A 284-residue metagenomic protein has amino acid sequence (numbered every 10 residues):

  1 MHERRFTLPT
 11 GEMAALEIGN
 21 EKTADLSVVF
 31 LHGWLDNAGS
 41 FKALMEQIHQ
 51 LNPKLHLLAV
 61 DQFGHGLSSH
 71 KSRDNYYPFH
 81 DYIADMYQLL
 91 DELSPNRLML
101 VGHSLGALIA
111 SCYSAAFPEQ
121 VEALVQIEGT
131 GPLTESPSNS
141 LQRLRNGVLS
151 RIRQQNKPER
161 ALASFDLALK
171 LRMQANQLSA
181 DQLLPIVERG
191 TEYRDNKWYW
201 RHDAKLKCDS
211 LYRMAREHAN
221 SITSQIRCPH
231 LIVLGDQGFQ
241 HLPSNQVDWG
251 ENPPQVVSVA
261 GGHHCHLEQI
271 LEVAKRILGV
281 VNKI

Functional and structural regions predicted by a protein language model:
M1-V29, H49-L55, L93-R97, G131 (+1 more regions): Alpha/beta-hydrolase fold catalytic core
L8-G11, H49-V101, K275: Active-site loop/oxyanion-hole signature of alpha/beta-hydrolase fold enzymes
N20-H70: Conserved HGGG/HGGXW glycine-rich cap/lid loop of the alpha/beta-hydrolase fold
G102-G106, A110: Gly/Ala-rich beta-loop-alpha elbow adjacent to hydrolase catalytic centers
A115, E122-A161: Flexible "cap/lid" loop of the alpha/beta hydrolase fold
K157-R213: Conserved alpha/beta-hydrolase catalytic His-Asp/Glu region
Q225-G262: Conserved loop-alpha-helix segment in the C-terminal half of the alpha/beta-hydrolase fold that carries the catalytic
G261-L271: Catalytic histidine-centered segment of alpha/beta-hydrolase-like enzymes
